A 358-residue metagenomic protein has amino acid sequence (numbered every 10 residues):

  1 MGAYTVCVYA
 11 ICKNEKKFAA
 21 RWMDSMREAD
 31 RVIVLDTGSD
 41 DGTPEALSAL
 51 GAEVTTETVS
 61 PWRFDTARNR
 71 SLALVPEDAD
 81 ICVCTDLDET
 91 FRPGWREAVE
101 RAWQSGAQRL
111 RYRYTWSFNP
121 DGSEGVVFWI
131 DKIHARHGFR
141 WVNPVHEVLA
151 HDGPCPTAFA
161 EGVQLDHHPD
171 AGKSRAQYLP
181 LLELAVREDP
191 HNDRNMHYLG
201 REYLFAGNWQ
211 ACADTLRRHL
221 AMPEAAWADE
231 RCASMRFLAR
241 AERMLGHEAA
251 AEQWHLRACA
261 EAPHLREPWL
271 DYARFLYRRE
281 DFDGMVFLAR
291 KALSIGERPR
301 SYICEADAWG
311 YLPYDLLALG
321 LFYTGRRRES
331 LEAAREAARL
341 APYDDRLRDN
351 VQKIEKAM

Functional and structural regions predicted by a protein language model:
T5, D65-L72, T90-D214, R218 (+1 more regions): Catalytic-site signature of metal-activated, phosphate-bearing donor transferases, centered on the GT-A/GT-A-like
A10-E28: Short, well-formed alpha-helical segments that are part of the catalytic scaffolds of diverse glycosyltransferases
K17-A20, D41-L50, G94: Acidic helix N-cap motif at the loop->helix transition within catalytic regions of sugar-transfer enzymes
S25, L35-S48, V59-S60, D86-E89: A conserved acidic beta->alpha catalytic loop
N69-I81: Active-site nucleotide-sugar/metal-binding loop of Leloir-type enzymes
